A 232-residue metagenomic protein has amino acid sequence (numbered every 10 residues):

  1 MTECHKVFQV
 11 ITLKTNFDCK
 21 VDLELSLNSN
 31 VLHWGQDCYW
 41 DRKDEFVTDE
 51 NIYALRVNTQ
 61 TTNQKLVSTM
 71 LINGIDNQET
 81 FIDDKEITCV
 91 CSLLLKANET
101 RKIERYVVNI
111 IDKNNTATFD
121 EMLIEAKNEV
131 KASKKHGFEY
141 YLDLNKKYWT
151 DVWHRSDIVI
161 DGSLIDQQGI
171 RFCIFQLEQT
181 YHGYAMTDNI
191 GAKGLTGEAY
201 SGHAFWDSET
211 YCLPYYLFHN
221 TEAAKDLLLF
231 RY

Functional and structural regions predicted by a protein language model:
M1-Y200: Acidic/polar, glycine-enriched structural segments that form the non-catalytic walls/loops of the carbohydrate-binding
D166-R171, E209-Y232: Carboxylate/His-rich catalytic cores and anion/metal-binding grooves
G194-H203, S208-E209, P214: Segments forming glycine/polar-rich beta-alpha architectures that bind adenosine-containing cofactors
